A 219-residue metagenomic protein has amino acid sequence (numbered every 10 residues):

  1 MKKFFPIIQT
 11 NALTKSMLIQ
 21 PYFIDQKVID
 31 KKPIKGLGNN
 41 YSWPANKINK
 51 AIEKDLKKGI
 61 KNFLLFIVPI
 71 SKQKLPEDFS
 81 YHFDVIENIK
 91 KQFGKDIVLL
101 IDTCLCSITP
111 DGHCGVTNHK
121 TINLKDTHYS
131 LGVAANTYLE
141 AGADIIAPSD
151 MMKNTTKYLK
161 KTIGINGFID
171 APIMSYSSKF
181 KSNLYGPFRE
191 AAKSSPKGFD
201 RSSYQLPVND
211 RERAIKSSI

Functional and structural regions predicted by a protein language model:
M1-K35, N39, K50, S178-Y204: N-terminal amphipathic alpha-helix/helix-capping segment at the start of soluble metabolic enzymes
S16-Y22, F63-L65, I97-T103, I146-P148 (+1 more regions): Hydrophobic faces of well-ordered beta-strands that scaffold small-molecule active sites in alpha/beta enzyme cores
Y22, I48, D102, Y138 (+1 more regions): Conserved, mostly hydrophobic/aromatic
D30-K47, I108-S130, A192-I215: Active-site mouth loops of central-metabolism enzymes
K31-W43, K58-V85, I108-P110, I145-T156: Glycine-rich, proline-tolerant flexible connector loops at the mouths of alpha/beta enzymes
I52, I86, H128, A135 (+2 more regions): Generic hydrophobic/aromatic pocket-lining and core-packing "Φ" positions
E53-K57, L139: Non-catalytic positions within long, well-ordered alpha-helices that form the structural scaffold/packing of enzyme
Q73-T103, K153-S182: Alpha-helix-loop-beta-strand connector modules within alpha/beta enzyme cores
